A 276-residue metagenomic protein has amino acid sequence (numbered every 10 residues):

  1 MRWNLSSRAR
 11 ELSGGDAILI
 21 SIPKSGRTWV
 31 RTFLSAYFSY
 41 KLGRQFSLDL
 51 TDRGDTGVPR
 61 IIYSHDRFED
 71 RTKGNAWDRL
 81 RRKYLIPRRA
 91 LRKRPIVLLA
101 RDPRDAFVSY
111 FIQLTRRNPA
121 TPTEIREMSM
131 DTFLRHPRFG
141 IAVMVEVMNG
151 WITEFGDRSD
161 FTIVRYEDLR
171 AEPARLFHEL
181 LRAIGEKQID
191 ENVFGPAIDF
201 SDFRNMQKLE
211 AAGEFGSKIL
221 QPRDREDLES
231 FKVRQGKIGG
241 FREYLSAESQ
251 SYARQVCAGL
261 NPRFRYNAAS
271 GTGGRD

Functional and structural regions predicted by a protein language model:
M1-V164, R234-G274: PAPS-dependent sulfotransferase catalytic domain
L5-R8, E167-R170, D227-L228: A short, ordered amphipathic alpha-helix with a cationic face
T28-Y40, I163-I189, A197, N205-K208: PAPS/PAP-binding and catalytic site of the sulfotransferase fold
R104, A174-H178, F194-G195, Q250 (+1 more regions): An amphipathic alpha-helix signature
T115, N192-V193: Cytochrome P450 heme-thiolate monooxygenase catalytic domain
Q188-N192, S246: Structural helix-adjacent loops and short alpha-helical linkers that scaffold large soluble proteins
F194-D199, A211, N267-D276: Short linear loop/turn motifs
P196-R254: PAPS-dependent sulfotransferase catalytic core
